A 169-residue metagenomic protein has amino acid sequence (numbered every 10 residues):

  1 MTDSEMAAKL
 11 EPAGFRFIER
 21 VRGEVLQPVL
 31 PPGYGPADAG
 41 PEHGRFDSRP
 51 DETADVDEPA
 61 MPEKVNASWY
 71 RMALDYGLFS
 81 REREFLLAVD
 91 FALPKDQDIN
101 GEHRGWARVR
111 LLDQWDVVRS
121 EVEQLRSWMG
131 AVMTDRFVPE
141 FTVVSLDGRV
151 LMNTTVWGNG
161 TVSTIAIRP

Functional and structural regions predicted by a protein language model:
M1-P169: Structured alpha/beta or helical-core interaction and ligand-binding surfaces enriched in interleaved
